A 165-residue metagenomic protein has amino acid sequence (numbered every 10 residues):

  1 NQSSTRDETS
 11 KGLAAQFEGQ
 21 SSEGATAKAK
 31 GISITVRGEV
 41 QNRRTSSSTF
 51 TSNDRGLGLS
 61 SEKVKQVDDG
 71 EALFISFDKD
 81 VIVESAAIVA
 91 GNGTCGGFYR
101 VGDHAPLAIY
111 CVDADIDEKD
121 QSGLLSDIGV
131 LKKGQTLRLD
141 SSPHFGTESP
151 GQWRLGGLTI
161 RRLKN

Functional and structural regions predicted by a protein language model:
N1-G70, K132: N-terminal targeting leaders for non-cytosolic proteins
D69-K79: A short glycine/threonine-centered beta-strand motif
D78-A86, G134: Extended extracellular/luminal ectodomain segments enriched in beta-structured repeat modules
N92-L107: Short, surface-exposed beta-strand/strand-loop-strand elements in extracellular ectodomains
P106-V130: Extracellular carbohydrate recognition and processing domains and analogous Trp-centered ligand-binding platforms
L139-G151: Short beta-strand-plus-loop segments that form exposed binding edges in beta-rich domains
